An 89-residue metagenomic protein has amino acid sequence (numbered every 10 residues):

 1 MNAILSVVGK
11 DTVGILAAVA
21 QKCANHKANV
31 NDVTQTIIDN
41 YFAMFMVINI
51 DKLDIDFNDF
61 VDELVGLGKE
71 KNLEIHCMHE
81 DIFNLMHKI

Functional and structural regions predicted by a protein language model:
M1-K10: Short glycine-/aliphatic-rich beta-strand segments at the starts of folded cytosolic domains
N2, Y41-A43, E70: A general secondary-structure signal for short beta-strands and their flanking turns/coil in non-transmembrane regions
T12-V30: Short amphipathic alpha-helix segments
G14-I15, Y41, I55: Residues that form or flank phosphate/diphosphate-binding pockets in enzymes that use nucleotide phosphates
V19-C23, F57-G68: Short amphipathic alpha-helices in soluble, non-transmembrane regions that often serve as interface/regulatory elements
V30-D32, G66-E80: Conserved short beta-strand edge segments in small beta-sheet-based binding/regulatory domains
T34-D51: Short, charge-patterned binding micro-sites
I82-I89: Short, low-order "capping/linker" segments at domain edges
